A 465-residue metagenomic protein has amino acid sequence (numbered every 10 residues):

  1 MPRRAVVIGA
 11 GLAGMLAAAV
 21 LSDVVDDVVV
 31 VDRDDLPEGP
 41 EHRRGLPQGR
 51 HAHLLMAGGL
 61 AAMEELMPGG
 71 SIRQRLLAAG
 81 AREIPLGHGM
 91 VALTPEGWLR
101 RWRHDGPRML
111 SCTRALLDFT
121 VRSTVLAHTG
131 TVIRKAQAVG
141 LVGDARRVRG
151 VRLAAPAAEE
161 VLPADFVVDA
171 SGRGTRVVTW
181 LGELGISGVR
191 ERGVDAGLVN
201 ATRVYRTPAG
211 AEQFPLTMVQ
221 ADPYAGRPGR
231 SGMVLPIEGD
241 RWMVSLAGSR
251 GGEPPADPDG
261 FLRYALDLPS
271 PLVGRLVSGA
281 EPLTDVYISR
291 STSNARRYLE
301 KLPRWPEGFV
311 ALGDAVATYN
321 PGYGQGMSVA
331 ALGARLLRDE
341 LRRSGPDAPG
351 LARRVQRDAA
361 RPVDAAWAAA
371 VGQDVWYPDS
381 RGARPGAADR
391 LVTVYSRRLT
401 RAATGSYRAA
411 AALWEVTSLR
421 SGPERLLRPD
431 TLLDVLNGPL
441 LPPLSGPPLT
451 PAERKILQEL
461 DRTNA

Functional and structural regions predicted by a protein language model:
P2-D35: N-terminal Rossmann-like FAD-binding beta1-loop-alpha1 element of flavoenzymes
V20, G39-V91: N-terminal FAD cofactor-binding segment of flavoenzymes
V30-V31, V167, L312: Generic enzyme active-site microenvironment
L54-L55, H104-S123, R176, P255-A256: Short beta-strand to alpha-helix junction loop
P95-R114, L246-S249: Helix-loop-beta segment of a Rossmann-like dinucleotide-binding subdomain
A127-Y264: Predominantly flavin-linked oxidoreductase catalytic cores and closely associated redox partners
G252-A366: FAD/FMN-dependent oxidoreductases across multiple families
R338-A465: C-terminal helical "tail/cap" subdomain of flavin- and related membrane-associated enzymes
